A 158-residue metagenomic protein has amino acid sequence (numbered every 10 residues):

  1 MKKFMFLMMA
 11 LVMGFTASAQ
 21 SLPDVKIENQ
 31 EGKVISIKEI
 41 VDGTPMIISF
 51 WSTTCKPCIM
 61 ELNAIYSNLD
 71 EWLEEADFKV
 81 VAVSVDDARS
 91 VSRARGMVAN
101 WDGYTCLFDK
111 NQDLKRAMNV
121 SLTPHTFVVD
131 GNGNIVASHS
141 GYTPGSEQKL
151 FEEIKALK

Functional and structural regions predicted by a protein language model:
F4-M13: Sec-dependent N-terminal signal peptides
M13-A19: Sec/Tat signal peptide C-region and signal peptidase I cleavage site
V25-P45: A short beta-strand-turn-helix
K38-I59: Short active-site neighborhood of thiol/selenol oxidoreductases, capturing the structured segment around
I47-I48, V80, T126: Hydrophobic beta-strand anchors of alpha/beta hydrolase catalytic cores
I59-N100, D113-R116: Structural microenvironment flanking redox-active thiols in thiol-disulfide oxidoreductases
M97-V129: Short, internal strand/loop/helix patches that form the active-site neighborhood or redox-interaction surface
V128-K158: Thiol-/selenol-based redox modules, centered on thioredoxin-like and closely related oxidoreductase domains
